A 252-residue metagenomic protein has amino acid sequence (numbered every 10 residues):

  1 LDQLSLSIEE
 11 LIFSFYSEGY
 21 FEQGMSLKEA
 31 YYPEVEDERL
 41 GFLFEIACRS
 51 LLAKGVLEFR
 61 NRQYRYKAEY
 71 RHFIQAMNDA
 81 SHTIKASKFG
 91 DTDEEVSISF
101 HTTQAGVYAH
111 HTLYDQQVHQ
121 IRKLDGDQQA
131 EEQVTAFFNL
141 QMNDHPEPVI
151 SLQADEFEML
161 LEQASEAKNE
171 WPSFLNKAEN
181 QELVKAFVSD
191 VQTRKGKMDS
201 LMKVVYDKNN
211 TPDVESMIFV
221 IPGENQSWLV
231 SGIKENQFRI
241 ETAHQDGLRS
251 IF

Functional and structural regions predicted by a protein language model:
L1-E22, T103-Q133, A243-F252: An N-terminal domain-start capping segment
L1-L52, E58-R62, Y66: Short, amphipathic alpha-helical interface elements at domain boundaries that mediate macromolecular binding
E18-E22, E58, A80-I84, L140-P148 (+3 more regions): Short secondary-structure junctions and interdomain/linker hinges
S50-A80, P172-M198: Negatively charged, low-complexity tracts enriched in Asp/Glu with abundant Ser/Thr
K54, E58-Y108, T112-E131: Accessory beta->alpha helical hairpin/"wing" motif in late/C-terminal subdomains of nucleic-acid enzymes
A76-M77, Q133-Q141, D190, I251: Residues that form generic nucleotide/phosphate-binding pockets
H110-K177: Surface-exposed beta-loop interaction hotspot
V188-F252: Extended, charged low-complexity segments that frequently continue into or abut oligomerization scaffolds
